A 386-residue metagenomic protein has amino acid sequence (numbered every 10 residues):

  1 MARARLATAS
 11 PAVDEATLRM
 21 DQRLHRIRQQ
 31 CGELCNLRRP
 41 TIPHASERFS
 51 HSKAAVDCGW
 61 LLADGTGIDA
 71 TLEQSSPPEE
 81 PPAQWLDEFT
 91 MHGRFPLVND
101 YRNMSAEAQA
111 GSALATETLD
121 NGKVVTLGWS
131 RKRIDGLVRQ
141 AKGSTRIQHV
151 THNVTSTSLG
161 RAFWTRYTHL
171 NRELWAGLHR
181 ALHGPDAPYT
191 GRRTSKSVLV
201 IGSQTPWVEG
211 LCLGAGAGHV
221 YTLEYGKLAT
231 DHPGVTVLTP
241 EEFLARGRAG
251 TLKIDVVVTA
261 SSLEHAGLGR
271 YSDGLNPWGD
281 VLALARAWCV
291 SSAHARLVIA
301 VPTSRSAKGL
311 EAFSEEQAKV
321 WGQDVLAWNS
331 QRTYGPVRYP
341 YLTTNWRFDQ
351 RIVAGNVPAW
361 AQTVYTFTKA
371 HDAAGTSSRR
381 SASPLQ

Functional and structural regions predicted by a protein language model:
D14-T194, L310-N345, R351, V357-H371: N-terminal accessory regions of S-adenosyl-L-methionine
T194-Q204: Conserved class I S-adenosyl-L-methionine
T205-A245: Class I SAM-dependent methyltransferase SAM/SAH-binding core
R246-V258: A short acidic, Gly/Pro-enriched loop at the edge of an enzyme's catalytic core that lines a small-molecule cofactor
V258-L263, G267: A conserved beta-strand element that flanks and buttresses the S-adenosyl-L-methionine
P277-R296: A short glycine-rich, Lys/Arg-flanked "PGG" loop and its adjoining helix->strand segment in the class I
A300-S304: Short strand-turn motif at the edge of the Rossmann-like AdoMet-binding core
